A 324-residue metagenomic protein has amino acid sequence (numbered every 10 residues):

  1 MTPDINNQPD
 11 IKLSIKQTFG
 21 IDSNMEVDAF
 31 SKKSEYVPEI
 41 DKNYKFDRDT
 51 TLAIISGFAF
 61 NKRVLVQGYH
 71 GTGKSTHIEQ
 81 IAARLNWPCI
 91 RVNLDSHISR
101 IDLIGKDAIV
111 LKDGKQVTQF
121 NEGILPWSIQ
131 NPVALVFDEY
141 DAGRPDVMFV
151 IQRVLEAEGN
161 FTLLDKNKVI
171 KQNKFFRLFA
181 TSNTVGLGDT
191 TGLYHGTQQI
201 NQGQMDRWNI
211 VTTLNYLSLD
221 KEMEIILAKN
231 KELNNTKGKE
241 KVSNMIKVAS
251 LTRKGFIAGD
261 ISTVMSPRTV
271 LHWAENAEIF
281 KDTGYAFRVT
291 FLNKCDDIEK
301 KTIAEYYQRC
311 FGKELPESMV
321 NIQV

Functional and structural regions predicted by a protein language model:
M1-K239, K247: AAA+ P-loop NTPase catalytic core and its hallmark functional loops
V37-D41, F280-V324: C-terminal engagement/docking regions of AAA+ P-loop ATPases
L52-F60, L271-N276, R288-N293: Short, hydrophobic/amphipathic alpha-helical patches that form generic packing surfaces within helical domains
E156-A157, N235-S250, I279, K300-A304 (+1 more regions): Short flexible/disordered coil segments
Y216-S218, E222-V289: Conserved AAA+ ATPase small/helical "lid" subdomain
